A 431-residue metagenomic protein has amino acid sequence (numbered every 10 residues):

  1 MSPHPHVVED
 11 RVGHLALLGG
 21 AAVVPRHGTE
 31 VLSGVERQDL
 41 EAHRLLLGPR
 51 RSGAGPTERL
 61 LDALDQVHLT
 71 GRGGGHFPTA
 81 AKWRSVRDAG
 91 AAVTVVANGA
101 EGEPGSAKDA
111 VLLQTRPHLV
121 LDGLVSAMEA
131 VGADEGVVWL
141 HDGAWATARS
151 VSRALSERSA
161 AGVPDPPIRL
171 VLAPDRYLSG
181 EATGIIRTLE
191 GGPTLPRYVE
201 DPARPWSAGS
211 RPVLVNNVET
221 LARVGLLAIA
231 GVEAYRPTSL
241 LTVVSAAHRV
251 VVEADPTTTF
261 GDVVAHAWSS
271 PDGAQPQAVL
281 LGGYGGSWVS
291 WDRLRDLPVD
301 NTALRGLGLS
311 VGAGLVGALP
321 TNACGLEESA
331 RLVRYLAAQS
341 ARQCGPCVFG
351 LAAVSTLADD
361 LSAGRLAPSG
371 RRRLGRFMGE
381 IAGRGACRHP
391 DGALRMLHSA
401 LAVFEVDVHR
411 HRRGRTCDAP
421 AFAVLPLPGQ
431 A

Functional and structural regions predicted by a protein language model:
S2-L61: Cofactor-/ligand-binding subdomain signature composed of acidic, glycine-rich, tryptophan-containing flexible loops
Q38-R44, V96-D109, T242-A247: Gly-rich Lys/Arg/Thr-decorated short loops/hinges at beta-loop-alpha junctions or inter-strand turns that position
G48-A63, G90-V93, G99, K108-L112 (+6 more regions): Ferredoxin-type iron-sulfur electron-transfer modules in oxidoreductases and energy-metabolism complexes
D65-S85, D175-R187, A337-F349, G385-L397: Conserved phosphate/anionic-ligand binding catalytic regions in large, soluble enzymes, centered on
L121-A127, E253-G273: Short amphipathic, charge-patterned alpha-helical segments
G136, S269-Y284: Short loop-to-beta-strand transition segments
A144-P256, A267-P271: Hydrophobic alpha-helical positions that pack around
A274, A278, W288-G317: Eukaryotic mixed-charge, acidic/polar low-complexity intrinsically disordered regions
